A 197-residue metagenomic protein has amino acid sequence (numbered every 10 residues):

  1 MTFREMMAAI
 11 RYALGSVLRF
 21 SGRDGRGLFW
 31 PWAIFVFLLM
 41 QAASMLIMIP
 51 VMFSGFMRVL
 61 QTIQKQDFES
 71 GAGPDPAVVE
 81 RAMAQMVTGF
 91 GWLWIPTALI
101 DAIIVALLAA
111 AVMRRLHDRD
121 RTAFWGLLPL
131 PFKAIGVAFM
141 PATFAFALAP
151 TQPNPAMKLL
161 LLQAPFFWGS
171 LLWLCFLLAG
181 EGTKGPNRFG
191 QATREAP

Functional and structural regions predicted by a protein language model:
M1-E5, A9, A13, V17 (+5 more regions): Amphipathic, alpha-helical segments enriched in basic
M1-L39, L108-A123, C175-P197: Membrane-interface extramembranous regions at the lipid-water interface
D24, D67, D75, D101 (+1 more regions): Acidic-enriched, low-complexity/disordered segments with a strong bias for Aspartate over Glutamate
L28-R58, A84-A110, T122-A179: Hydrophobic alpha-helical transmembrane segments in multi-pass membrane proteins
S54-T88: Membrane-interface interhelical connector segments
S70-A72, I135, F189: Feature targets compositionally biased, intrinsically disordered low-complexity regions with long contiguous runs
G73-D75, A149-N154, G185, A196: Intrinsic-disorder/low-complexity coil detector
